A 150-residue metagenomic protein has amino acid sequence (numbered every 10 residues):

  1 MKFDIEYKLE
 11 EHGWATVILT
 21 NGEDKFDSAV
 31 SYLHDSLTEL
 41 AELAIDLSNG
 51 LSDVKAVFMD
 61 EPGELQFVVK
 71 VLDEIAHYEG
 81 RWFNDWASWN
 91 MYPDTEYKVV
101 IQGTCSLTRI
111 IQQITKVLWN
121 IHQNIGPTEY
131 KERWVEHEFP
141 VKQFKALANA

Functional and structural regions predicted by a protein language model:
M1-L37: N-terminal "first-domain core" detector
D4-E10, T20, M59, V68-L72 (+1 more regions): A structural detector for beta-sheet-dominated domains
T16-L19, A56, A76-E79: Generic recognition of long tandem-repeat/solenoid scaffolds
V17-L19, L40, I114, W134: N-terminal, helix-rich and Lys/Arg-enriched segments in bacterial and organellar proteins
Y32-I75: Compact, well-ordered interaction domains used in eukaryotic information-processing assemblies
V68, L72-A150: Long protein-protein interaction modules used by eukaryotic assembly/scaffold proteins
